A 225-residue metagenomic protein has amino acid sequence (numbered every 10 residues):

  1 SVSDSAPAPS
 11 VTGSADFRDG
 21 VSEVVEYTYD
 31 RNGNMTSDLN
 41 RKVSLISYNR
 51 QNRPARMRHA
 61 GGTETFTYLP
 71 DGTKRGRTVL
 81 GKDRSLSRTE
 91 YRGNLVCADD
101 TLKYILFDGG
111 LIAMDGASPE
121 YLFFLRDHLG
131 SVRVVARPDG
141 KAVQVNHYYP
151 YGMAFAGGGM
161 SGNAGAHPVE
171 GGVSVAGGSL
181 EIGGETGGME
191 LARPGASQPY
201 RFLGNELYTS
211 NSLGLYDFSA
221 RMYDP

Functional and structural regions predicted by a protein language model:
S1-Y29, G33: Extracellular/periplasmic ectodomains of large secreted or surface enzymes and adhesion receptors
S5, D100-T101: Coil residues (strongly favoring Ser/Thr
G20, L213-Y216: Short, flexible loop/turn motifs enriched in small residues
E26-R88, I112-S197, L213: Residue-level markers of secondary-structure register and packing in elongated scaffolds
Y91: Phosphate/diphosphate-binding loops
Y200-Y208: Two-metal-ion RNase H-like nuclease active-site motif
